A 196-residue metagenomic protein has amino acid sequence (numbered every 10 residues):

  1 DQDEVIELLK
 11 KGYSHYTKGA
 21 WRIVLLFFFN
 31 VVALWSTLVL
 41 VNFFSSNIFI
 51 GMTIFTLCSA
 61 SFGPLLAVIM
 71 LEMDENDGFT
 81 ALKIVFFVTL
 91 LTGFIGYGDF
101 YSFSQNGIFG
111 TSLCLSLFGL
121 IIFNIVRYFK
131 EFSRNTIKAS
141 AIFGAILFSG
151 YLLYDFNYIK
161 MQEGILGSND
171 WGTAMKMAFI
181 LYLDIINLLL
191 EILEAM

Functional and structural regions predicted by a protein language model:
D1-M196: A hydrophobic alpha-helical transmembrane-helix feature that marks the membrane cores and membrane-interface segments
